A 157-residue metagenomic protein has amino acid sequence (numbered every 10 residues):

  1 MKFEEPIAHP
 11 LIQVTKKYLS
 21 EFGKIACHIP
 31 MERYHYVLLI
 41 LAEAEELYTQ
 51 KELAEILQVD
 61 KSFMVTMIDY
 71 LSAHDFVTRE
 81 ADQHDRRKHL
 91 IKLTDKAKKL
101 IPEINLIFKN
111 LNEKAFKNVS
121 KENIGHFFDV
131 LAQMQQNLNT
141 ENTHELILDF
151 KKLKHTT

Functional and structural regions predicted by a protein language model:
M1, E122-T157: C-terminal regulatory/oligomerization modules of transcriptional regulators
M1-I29: N-terminal leader segment of winged-helix/HTH proteins
F3, I7, E32-Y36, T49 (+2 more regions): N-terminal positioning helix adjacent to the helix-turn-helix/winged-helix DNA-binding module
L11, L38-L41, L131: Hydrophobic structural patches
T15, E45, I101, Q135-L138: A structural signal for well-ordered alpha-helices, especially hydrophobic packing surfaces of coiled-coils
L19, D69-A132: Charged, amphipathic alpha-helical coiled-coil/dimerization segments
S20-F63: N-terminal helix-turn-helix DNA-binding core of bacterial DNA-binding proteins
E21, I25, L111, N118 (+2 more regions): Short, polar/charged, Gly/Pro-enriched helix-capping and turn/loop motifs at alpha-helix termini and inter-helix linkers
